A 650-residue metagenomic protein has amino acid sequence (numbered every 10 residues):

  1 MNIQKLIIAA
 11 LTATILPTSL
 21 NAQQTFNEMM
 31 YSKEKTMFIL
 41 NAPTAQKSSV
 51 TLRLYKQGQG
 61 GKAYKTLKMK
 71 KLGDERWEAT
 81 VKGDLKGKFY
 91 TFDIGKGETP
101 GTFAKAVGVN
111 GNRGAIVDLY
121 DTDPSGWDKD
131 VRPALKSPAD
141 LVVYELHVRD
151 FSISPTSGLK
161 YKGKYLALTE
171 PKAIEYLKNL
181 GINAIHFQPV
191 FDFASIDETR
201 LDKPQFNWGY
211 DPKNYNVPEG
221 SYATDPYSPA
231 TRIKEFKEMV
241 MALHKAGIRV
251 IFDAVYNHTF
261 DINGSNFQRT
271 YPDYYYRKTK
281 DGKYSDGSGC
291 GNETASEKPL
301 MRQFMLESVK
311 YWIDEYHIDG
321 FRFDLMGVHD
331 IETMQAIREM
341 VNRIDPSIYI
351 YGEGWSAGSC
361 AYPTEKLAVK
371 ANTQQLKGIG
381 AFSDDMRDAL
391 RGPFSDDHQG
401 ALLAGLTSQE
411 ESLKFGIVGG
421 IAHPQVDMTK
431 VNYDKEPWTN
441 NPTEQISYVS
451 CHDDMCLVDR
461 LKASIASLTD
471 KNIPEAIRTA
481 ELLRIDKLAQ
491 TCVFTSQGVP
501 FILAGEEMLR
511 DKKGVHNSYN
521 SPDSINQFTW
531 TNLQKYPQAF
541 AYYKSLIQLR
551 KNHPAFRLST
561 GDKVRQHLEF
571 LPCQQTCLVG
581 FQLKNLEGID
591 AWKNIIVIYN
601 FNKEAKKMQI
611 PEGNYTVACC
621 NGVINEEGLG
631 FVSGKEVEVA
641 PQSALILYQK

Functional and structural regions predicted by a protein language model:
M1-Q24: Bacterial Sec-dependent N-terminal signal peptides
Q23-M37, K68-E145, D150-G163: The feature marks proteins involved in alpha-glucan
E34-T44, E569-P611: Carbohydrate-binding surface patches
L40, F92, L146, F187 (+7 more regions): Conserved, mostly hydrophobic/aromatic
A42, K86-Y90, L629-K650: C-terminal beta-strand-rich structural cap/linker in extracellular carbohydrate-active enzymes
G114-V117, D121, R338-E339, S347-L509 (+5 more regions): Conserved alpha/beta catalytic core and glycan-binding cleft of carbohydrate-active enzymes
H147-P171, E175-Y316, M326-D345, Y349 (+1 more regions): Substrate-binding/active-site clefts of carbohydrate-active enzymes
Q534-T560: Catalytic cores of secreted or luminal carbohydrate-active enzymes
